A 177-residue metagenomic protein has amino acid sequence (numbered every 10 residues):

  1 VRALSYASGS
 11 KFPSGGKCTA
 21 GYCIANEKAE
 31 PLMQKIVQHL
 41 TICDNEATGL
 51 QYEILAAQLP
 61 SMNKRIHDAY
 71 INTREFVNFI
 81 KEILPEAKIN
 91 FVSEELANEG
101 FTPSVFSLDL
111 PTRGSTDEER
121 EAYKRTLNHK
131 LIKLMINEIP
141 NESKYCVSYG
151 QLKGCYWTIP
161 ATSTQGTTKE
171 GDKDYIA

Functional and structural regions predicted by a protein language model:
A3-T168: Active-site C-terminal subdomain of aminotransferase-like
Y175-A177: Extended hydrophobic packing segments that form well-structured cores
